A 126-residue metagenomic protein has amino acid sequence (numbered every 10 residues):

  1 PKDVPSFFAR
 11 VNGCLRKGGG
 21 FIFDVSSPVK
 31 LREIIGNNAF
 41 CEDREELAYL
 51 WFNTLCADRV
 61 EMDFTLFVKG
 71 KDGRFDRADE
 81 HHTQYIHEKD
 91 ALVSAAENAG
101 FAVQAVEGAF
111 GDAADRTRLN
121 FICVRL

Functional and structural regions predicted by a protein language model:
K2, I22-D90: SAM-dependent methyltransferase
D3-G20: A short glycine-rich, Lys/Arg-flanked "PGG" loop and its adjoining helix->strand segment in the class I
N12, R16, F75, A96 (+1 more regions): A generic structural signal for ordered secondary structure
G20, L50, N120-I122: Ordered hydrophobic segments in well-structured contexts
F21-I22, V103: A short hydrophobic/small-residue beta-strand
Y85-L126: C-terminal lobe and adjacent flexible extensions of AdoMet/dcAdoMet transferase-like proteins
